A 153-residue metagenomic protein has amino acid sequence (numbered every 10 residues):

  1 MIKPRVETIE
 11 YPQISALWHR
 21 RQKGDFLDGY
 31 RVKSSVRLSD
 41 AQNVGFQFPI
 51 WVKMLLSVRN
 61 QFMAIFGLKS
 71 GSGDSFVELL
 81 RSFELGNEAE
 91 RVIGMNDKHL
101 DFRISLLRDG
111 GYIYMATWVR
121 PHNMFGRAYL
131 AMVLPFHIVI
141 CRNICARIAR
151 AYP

Functional and structural regions predicted by a protein language model:
M1-G71: Hydrophobic ligand-binding cavity/cleft-lining segments
D25-R31, E90, Y112-Y114: Intrinsic-disorder/low-complexity, polar/charged segments enriched in Ser/Thr/Lys/Arg/Asp/Glu/Gln
V44, F48, S105-G110: Extended Gly/Ser/Thr-rich low-complexity repeat segments, especially those forming or decorating extracellular
S72-D109: Hydrophobic-ligand binding "helix-grip"
L106-F125: Short acidic, glycine/tyrosine-flanked loop/strand segments centered on an H-E-D-like triad
V119-I140: A short acidic/glycine-rich loop-to-helix N-cap element
A149-P153: Short, highly charged C-terminal tails/helix-capping segments
